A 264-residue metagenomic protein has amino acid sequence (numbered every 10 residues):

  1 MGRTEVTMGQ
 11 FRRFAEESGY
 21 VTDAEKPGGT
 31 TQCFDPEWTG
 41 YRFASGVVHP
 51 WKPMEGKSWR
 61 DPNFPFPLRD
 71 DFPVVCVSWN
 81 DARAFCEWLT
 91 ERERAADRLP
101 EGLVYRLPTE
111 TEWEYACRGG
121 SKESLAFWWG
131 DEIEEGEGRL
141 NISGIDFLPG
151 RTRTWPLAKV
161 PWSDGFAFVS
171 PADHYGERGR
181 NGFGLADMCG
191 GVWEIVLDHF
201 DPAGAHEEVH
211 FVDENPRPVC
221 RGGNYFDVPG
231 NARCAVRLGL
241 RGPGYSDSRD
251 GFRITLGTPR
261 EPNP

Functional and structural regions predicted by a protein language model:
G2, G182-G184, P243: Short, surface-exposed beta-strand/loop micro-motifs that present aromatic residues
G2, W88, V196, R253-T255: Residues within well-ordered beta-strands of beta-sheet-rich folds
T7: Acidic-aromatic/histidine active-site loop/patch
R12-S18, P27-G28, H206-H210: Short Gly/aromatic-enriched secondary-structure transition segments
E17-K26, K122-F127: Cytochrome P450 catalytic domain signature, combining two hallmark sequence patches
T30-V236, N263: Functional-site microenvironments in short loops/helix caps that host divalent-cation chemistry
D227, L240-D250: Repeated polar recognition positions within modular binding domains
S248-P262: Short, structured beta-strand segments at or near domain termini in extracellular proteins/domains
